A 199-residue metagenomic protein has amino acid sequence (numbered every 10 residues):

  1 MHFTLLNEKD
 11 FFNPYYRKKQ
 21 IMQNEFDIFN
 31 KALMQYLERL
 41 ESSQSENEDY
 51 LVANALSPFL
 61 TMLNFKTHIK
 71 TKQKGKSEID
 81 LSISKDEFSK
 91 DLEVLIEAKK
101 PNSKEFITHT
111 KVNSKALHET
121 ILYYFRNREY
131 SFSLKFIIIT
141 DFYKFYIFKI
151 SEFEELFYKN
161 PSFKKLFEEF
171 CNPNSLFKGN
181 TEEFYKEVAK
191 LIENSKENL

Functional and structural regions predicted by a protein language model:
M1-F136, K144, I150-K159, K165-E193: A short, conserved, highly charged catalytic patch centered on acidic carboxylates
E197-L199: Charge-rich interaction segments
